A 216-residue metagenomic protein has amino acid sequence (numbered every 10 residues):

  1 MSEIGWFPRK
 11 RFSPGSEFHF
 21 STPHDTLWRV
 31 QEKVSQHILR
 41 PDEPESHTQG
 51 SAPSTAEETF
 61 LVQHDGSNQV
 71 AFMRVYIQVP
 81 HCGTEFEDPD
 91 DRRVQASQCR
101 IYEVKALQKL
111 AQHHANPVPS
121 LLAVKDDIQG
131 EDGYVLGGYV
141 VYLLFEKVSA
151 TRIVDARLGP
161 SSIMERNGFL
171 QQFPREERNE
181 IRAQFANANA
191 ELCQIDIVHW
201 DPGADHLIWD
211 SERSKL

Functional and structural regions predicted by a protein language model:
F7-R9, S13-Q112, P117: ATP-binding glycine-rich loop module of kinase domains
D65, R74-Q78, V124-D127, V148 (+2 more regions): Structured beta-strand/turn binding interfaces of compact recognition modules in eukaryotic regulators
V79-D88, R92-V104, Q108-E177: Conserved structural core of kinase catalytic domains
A188-L192: Conserved hydrophobic alpha-helix
C193-D210: Catalytic-loop of the protein kinase fold
E212-L216: Activation segment/activation loop of eukaryotic-type protein kinase catalytic domains
